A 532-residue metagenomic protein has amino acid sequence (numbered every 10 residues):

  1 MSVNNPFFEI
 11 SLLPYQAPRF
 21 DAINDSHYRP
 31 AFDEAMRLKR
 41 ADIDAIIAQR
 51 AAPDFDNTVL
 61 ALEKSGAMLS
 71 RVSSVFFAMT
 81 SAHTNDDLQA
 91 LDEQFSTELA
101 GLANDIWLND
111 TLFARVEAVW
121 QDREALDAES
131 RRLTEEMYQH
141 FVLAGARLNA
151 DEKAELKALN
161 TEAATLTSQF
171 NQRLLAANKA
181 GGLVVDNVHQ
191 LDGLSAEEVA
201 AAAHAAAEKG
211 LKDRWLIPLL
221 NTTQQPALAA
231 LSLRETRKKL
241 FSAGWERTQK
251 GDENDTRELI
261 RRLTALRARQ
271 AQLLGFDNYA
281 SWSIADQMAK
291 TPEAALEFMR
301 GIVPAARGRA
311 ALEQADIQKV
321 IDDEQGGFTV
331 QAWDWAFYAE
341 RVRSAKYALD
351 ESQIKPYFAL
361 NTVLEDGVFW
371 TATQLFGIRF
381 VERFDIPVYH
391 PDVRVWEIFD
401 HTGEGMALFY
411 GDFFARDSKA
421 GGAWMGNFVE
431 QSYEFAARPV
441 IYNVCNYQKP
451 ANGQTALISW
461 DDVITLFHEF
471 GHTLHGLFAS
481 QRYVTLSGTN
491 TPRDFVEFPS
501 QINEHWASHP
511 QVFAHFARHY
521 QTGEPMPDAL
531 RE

Functional and structural regions predicted by a protein language model:
M1-S195: N-terminal helix-rich structural modules
L12-H27, F76-F95, V116-A158, P218-E258 (+4 more regions): Short His/Asp/Glu-rich catalytic/ion-coordination signatures at enzyme active sites or charged loops
E129, L133-E135, T165, Q172 (+6 more regions): Active-site-proximal, well-structured secondary-structure segments within enzyme catalytic domains
W245, F414, Q448, G471 (+2 more regions): Hydrophobic alpha-helix feature that most strongly marks membrane-spanning transmembrane helices and their immediate
N254, E258, K290, R383 (+3 more regions): Alpha-helix capping and helix-loop boundary segments enriched in small/acidic/polar residues
G275, I458-G476, S500: Active-site recognition of the HExxH zinc-binding catalytic motif
F358-L360, Y447-F467: Short pre-active-site segment immediately N-terminal to the catalytic Zn-binding motif
A479-I502, S508: The catalytic-center signature of Zn2+-dependent metalloproteases
